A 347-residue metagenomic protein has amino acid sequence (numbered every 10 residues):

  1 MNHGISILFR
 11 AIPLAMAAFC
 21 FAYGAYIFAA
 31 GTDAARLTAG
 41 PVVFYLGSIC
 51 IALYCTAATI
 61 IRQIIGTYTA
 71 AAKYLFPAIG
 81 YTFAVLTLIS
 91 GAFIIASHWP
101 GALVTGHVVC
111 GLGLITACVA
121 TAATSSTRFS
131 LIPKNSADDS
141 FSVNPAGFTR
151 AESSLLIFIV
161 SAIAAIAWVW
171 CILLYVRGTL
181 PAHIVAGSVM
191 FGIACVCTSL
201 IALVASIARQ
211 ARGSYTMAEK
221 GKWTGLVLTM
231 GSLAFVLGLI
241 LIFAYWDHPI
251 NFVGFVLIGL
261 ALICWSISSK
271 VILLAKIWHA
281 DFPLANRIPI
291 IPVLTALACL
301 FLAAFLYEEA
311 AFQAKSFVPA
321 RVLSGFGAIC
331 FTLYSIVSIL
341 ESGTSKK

Functional and structural regions predicted by a protein language model:
M1-H3, N135-D139, L340-K347: Short, charged juxtamembrane terminal tails flanking transmembrane helices
M1-L8, V143-A151, M217-A218, P283-A285: Short, Lys/Arg-rich N-terminal segment immediately upstream of the first membrane anchor
N2, G66-A72, A211-K220: Short juxtamembrane and helix-loop transition motifs at transmembrane-helix boundaries in membrane proteins
S6-A29, G40-Q63, L75-S97, L103-L131 (+6 more regions): Alpha-helical transmembrane segments and immediately adjacent membrane-interfacial amphipathic helices
I132-F148, Y215, A280: Membrane-interfacial, low-structure loops and terminal tails that flank and connect transmembrane helices in multi-pass
